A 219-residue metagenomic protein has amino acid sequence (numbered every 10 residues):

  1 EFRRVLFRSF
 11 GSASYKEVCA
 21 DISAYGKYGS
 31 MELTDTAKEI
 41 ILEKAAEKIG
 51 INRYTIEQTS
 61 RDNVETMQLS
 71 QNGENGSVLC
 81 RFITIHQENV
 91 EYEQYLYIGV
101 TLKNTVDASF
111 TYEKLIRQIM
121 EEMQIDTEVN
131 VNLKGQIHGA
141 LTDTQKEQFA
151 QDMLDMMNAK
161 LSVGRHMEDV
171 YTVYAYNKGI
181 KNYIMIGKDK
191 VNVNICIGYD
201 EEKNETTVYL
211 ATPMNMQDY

Functional and structural regions predicted by a protein language model:
E1-L6: Short, small-residue-biased leader/transition segments that mark boundaries at the very start of proteins
F7-S70, E74: Short Lys/Arg-enriched alpha/beta "domain-start" segment
S9, Q87-Y92, F110, R117-E128 (+4 more regions): Soluble, non-membrane globular domain cores that form compact, hydrophobic packing and curved binding surfaces
A20-G29, Y92-T101, T207-P213: Short, hydrophobic/proline-enriched secondary-structure or compact coil segments at domain edges
E47, T55-T142: Extracytoplasmic beta-rich ectodomain segments of secreted or membrane-anchored proteins
Y54-G76, S162-Y183: Ser/Thr-rich, low-complexity intrinsically disordered terminal regions
I137-D189: Intrinsically disordered, low-complexity segments enriched in Gly and acidic/Ser/Thr residues that form flexible
K181-Y219: A cross-kingdom marker for long, charged
